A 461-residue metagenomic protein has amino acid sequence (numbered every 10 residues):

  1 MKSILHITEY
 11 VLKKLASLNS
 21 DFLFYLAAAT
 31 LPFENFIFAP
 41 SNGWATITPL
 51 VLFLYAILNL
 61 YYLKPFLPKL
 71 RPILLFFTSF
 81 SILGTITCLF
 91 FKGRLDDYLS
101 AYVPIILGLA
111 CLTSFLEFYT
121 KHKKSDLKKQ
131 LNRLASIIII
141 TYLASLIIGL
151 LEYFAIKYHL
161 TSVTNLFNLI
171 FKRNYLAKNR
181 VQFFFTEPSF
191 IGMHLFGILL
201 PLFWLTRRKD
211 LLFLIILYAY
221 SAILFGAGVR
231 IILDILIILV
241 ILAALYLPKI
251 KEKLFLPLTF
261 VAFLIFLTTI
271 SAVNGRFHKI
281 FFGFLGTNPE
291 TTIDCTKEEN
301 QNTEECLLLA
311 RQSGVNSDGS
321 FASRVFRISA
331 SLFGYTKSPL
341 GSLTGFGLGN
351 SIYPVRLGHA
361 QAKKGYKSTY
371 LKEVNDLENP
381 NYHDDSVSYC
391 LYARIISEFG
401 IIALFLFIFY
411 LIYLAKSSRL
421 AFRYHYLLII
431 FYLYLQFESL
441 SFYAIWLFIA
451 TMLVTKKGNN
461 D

Functional and structural regions predicted by a protein language model:
M1-K64, I82-F91, I445-L447: N-terminal signal-anchor transmembrane segment
I37-T48, T87, D96-S100, T186-M193 (+4 more regions): Helix-loop-helix junctions and helix-breaking kinks within/between transmembrane helices of multi-pass membrane
F53, L239-V240, A244, F255 (+3 more regions): Transmembrane alpha-helices of multi-pass inner-membrane enzymes
I73-I82, R94-F118, R133, I137: Aromatic-anchored transmembrane helix interface
N132-T164, L176, F183-K249: Alpha-helical transmembrane segments of multi-pass inner-membrane proteins
I147, Y246-V315, T336-K337: A membrane-periplasm/extracellular boundary helix in multi-pass inner-membrane enzymes that assemble envelope glycans
A244, I250-L254, E378-F431: Hydrophobic transmembrane alpha-helices and their immediate junctions
V315-F399: Long extracytoplasmic/lumenal interhelical loops at the membrane interface of multi-pass membrane proteins
